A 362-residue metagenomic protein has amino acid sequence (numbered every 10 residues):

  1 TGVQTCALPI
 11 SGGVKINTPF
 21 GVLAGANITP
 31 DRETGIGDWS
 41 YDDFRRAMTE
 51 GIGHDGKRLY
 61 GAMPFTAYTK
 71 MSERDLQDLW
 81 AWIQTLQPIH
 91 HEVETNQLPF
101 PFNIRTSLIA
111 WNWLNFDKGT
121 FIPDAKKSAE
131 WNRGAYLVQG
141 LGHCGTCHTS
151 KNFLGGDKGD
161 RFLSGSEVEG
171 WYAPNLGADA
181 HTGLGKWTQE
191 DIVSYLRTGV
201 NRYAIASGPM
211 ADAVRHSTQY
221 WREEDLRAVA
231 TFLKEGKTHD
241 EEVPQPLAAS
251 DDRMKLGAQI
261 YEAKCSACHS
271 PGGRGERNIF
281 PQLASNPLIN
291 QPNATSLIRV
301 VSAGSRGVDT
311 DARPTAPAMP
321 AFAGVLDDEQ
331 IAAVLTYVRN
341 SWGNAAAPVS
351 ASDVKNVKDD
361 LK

Functional and structural regions predicted by a protein language model:
T1-G13, A110-W113, I122-N152, D157-G165 (+2 more regions): Sequence/structural segment immediately N-terminal to covalent heme-attachment motifs in c-type and related
A7-P9, G13-V14, G56-L59, H90-Q97 (+6 more regions): Short, solvent-exposed loop/turn and secondary-structure capping segments
P9-K15, P19-V22, T34, Y41 (+2 more regions): Signal peptide-directed extracytoplasmic domains
I10-G12, T149-Y203: Active-site substrate-binding loop specific to GH73 endo-beta-N-acetylglucosaminidase modules in bacterial autolysins
L23, A47, I52-D55, R74-S128 (+3 more regions): Post-cleavage N-terminal segment of exported redox proteins
L23-D38, T49-R74, T95-N96, A173-G185 (+4 more regions): Axial heme c-ligation environment in periplasmic c-type cytochrome domains
S40, F44, L59, P64 (+11 more regions): Stable alpha-helical elements in mature extracytoplasmic
R45, Q77-Q84, A135-V138, G145 (+5 more regions): Non-transmembrane alpha-helical segments in soluble domains of secreted/periplasmic/extracellular proteins
